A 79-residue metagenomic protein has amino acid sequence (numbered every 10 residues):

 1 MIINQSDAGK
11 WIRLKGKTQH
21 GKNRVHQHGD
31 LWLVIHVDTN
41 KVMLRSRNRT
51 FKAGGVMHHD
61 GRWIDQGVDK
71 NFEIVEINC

Functional and structural regions predicted by a protein language model:
M1-W11, K15-H20: Mixed-charge, Lys/Arg-rich low-complexity intrinsically disordered regions
I3-Q5, L33-I35, V75: Short, exposed beta-strand/loop patches in secreted or surface proteins that constitute
Q5-A8, H28, D60: Short, flexible surface segments
K10, L31-L33, E73: Residues located in well-ordered beta-strands
N23-V37: Short beta-strand-centered aromatic/proline hotspots
K41-M43: Short aromatic-glycine-enriched beta-strand elements
S46-C79: Intrinsically disordered, low-complexity, charged/polar segments
